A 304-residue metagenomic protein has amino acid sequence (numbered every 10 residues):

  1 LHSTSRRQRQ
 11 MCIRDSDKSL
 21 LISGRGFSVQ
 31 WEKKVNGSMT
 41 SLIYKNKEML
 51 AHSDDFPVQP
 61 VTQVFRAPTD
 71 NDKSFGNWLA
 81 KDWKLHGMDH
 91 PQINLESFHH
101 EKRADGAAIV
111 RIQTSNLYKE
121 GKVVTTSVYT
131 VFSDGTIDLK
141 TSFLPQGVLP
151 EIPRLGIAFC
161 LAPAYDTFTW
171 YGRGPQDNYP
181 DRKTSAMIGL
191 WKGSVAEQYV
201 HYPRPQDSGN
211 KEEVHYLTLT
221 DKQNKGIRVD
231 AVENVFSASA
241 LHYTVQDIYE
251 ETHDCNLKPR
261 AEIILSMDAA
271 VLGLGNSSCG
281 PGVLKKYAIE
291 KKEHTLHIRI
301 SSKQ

Functional and structural regions predicted by a protein language model:
L1-I13: Single conserved hydrophobic/aromatic residue that forms the stacking wall/gate of nucleotide- or nucleobase-binding
Q10, R14-Q304: Beta-strand/loop-rich accessory regions of lumenal/periplasmic or secreted enzymes, predominantly carbohydrate-active
